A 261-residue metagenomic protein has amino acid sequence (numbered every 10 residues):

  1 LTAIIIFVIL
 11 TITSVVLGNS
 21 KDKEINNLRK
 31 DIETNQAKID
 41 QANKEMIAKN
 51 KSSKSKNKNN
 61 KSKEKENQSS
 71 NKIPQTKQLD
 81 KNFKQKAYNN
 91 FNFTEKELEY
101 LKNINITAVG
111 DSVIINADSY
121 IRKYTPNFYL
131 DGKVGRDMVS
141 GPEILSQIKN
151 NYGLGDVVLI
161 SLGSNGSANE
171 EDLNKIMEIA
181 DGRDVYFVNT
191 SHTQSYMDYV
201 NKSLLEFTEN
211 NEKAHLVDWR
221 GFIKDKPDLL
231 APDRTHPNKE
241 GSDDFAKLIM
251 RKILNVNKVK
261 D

Functional and structural regions predicted by a protein language model:
L1-N105, N151-L154, R251-D261: N-terminal secretory targeting modules
A3, G18-K21, K84, Y88-E99 (+7 more regions): Catalytic phosphate/metal-binding cores of nucleic-acid and nucleotide-processing enzymes, i.e., regions that mediate
K96-D172, H192-D198: Conserved SGNH/GDSL esterase-like catalytic core that processes O-acyl groups on lipids and polysaccharides
T107, I115, S119, K123 (+7 more regions): Solvent-exposed, polar/charged alpha-helical surfaces in well-ordered, non-transmembrane soluble domains, broadly
T107-V109, Y186, H215-V217: Hydrophobic/aromatic beta-strand patches that form the interior of the parallel beta-sheet core in alpha/beta enzyme
R122, P126, G153, G163 (+4 more regions): Sec-exported extracytoplasmic/periplasmic mature domains
N165, I176-K202: Active-site segments of SGNH/GDSL-like serine hydrolases that catalyze O-acetyl group transfer/hydrolysis on lipids
D198-D261: Catalytic His-Asp segment of secreted/periplasmic serine-dependent ester chemistry enzymes
